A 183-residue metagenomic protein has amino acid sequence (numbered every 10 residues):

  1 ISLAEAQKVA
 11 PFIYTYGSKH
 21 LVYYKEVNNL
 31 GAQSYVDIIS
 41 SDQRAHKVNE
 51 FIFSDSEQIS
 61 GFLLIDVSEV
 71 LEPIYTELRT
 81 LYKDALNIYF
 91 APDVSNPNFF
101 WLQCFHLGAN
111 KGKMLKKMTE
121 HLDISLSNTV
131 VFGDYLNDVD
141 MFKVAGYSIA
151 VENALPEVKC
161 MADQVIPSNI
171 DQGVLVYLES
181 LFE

Functional and structural regions predicted by a protein language model:
I1-E5: Glycine/small-residue-rich loop that forms an oxyanion/phosphate-binding "nest" at active or ligand-binding sites
A6-K8, F12-F132: Conserved acidic, metal-coordinating active-site core of Asp-based, Mg2+-dependent phosphoryl-transfer enzymes
Q103-E183: Mg2+-dependent phosphoryl-transfer enzymes with acidic/Ser/Thr/Gly-rich catalytic loops
